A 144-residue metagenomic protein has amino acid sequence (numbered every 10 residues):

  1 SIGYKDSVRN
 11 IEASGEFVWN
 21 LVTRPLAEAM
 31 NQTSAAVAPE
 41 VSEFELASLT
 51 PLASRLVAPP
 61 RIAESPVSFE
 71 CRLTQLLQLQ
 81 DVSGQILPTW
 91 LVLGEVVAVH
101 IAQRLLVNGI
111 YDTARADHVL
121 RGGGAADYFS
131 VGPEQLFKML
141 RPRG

Functional and structural regions predicted by a protein language model:
S1-G144: Basic, polyanion-binding surface patches
